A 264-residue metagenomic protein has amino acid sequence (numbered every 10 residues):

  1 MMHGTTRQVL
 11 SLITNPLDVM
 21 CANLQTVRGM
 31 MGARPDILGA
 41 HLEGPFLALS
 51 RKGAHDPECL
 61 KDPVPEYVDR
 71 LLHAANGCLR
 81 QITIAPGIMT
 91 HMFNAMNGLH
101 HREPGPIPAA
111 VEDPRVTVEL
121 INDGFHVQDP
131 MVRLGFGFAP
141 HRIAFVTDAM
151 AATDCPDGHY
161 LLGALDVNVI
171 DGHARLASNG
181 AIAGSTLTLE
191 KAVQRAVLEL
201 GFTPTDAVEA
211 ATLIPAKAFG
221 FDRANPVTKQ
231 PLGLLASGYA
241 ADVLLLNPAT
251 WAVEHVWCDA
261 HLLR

Functional and structural regions predicted by a protein language model:
M1-N23, D36-L49, E66, A75-T90 (+2 more regions): Divalent metal-dependent hydrolysis catalytic cores, especially in the metallo-beta-lactamase
P16-D18, L49, H55-E58, A95-H100 (+3 more regions): Short, small-residue-enriched loops and turns at beta-alpha junctions that line or gate enzyme active sites
M20-A33, T203-V208: Short, electropositive alpha-helical surface patch
C21-R28, V68-L72, V132, V193: Generic structural signal for well-ordered alpha-helices, preferentially at hydrophobic/aromatic core positions
A48-R70: Conserved phosphate-binding/catalytic loop of the ribokinase/pfkB sugar-kinase fold
E66-D157, L263: Active-site core of metal-dependent hydrolases
G105-L120, G135-L246: His/Asp/Glu-enriched, well-ordered alpha-helical/loop segment that forms or immediately abuts the divalent-metal
D259-A260: Glycine-centered positions in the ABC transporter ATPase nucleotide-binding domain
